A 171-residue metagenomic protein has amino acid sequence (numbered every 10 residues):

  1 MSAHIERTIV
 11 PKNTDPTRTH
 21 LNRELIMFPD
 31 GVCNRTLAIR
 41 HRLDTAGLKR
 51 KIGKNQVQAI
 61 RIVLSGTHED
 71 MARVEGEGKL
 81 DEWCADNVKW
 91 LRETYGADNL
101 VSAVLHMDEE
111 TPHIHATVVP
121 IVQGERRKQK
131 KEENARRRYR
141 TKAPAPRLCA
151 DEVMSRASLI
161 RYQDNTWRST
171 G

Functional and structural regions predicted by a protein language model:
M1-G171: N-terminal nicking endonuclease/strand-transfer module with a His-rich metal-binding environment and a catalytic Tyr
